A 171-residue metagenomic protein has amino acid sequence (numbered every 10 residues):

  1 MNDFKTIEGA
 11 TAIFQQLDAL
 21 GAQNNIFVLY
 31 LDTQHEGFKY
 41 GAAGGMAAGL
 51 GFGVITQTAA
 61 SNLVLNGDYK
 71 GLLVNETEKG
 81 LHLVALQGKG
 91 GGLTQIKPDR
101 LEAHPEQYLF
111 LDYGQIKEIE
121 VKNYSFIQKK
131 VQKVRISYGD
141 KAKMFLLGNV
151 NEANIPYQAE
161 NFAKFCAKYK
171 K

Functional and structural regions predicted by a protein language model:
M1-L93: Anionic N-terminal interaction surfaces
D3-F4, G9-A12, V64-K70, Q87-G90 (+1 more regions): Acidic, Ser/Thr- and proline-rich intrinsically disordered linker/docking segments of eukaryotic scaffolds
